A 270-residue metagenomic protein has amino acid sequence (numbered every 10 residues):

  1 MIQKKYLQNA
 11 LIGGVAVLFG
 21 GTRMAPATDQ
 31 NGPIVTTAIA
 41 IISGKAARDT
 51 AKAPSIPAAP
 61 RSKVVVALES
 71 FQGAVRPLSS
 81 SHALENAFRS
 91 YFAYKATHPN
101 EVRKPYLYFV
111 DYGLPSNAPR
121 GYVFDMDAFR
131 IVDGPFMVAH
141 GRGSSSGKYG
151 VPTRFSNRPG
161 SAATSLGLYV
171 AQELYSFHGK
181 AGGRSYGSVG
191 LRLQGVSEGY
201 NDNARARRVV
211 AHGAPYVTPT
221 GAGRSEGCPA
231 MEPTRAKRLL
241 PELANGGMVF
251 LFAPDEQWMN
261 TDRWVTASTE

Functional and structural regions predicted by a protein language model:
I2-A27: Sec-dependent N-terminal signal peptides
G32-S225, T234-E270: Cell wall/extracellular polymer interaction/catalysis modules
C228: Short cysteine clusters
M231: A conserved hydrophobic position in a structured secondary element of the catalytic/binding core that shapes
